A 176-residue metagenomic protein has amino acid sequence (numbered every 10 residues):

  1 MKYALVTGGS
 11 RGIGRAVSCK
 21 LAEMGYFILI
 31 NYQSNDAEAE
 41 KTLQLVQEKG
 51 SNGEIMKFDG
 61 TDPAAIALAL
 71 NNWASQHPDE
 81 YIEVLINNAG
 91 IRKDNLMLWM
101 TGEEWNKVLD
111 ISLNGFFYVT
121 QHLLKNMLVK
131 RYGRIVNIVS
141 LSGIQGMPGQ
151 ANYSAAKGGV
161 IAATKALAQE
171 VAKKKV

Functional and structural regions predicted by a protein language model:
S10-G12: Conserved glycine-rich cofactor-binding loop
D36, K57-A69, G102: The beta1-alpha1 cofactor-binding region of Rossmann-like NAD(H)/NADP(H)-dependent oxidoreductases
I82, L96-M97, E104-L109, I135: Substrate-binding pocket helix/loop in short-chain dehydrogenase/reductase
L98, Q145-A151, K173-K174: Active-site loop immediately N-terminal to the catalytic Tyr-X3-Lys motif of short-chain dehydrogenase/reductase
T120, A156, T164: Active-site helix of classical SDR
K125, Q169-K173: Alpha-helical segment proximal to the catalytic Tyr-Lys
S140: Residue(s) in the substrate-gating loop at a strand-loop-helix junction that position the organic substrate next
